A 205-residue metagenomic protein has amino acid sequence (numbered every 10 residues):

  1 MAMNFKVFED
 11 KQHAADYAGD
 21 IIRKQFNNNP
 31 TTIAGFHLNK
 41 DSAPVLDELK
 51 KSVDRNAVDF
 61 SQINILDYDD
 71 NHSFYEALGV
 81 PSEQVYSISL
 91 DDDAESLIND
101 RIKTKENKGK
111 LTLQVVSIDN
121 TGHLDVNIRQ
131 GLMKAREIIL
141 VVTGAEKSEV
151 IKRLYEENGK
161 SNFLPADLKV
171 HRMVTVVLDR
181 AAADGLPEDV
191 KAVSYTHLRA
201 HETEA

Functional and structural regions predicted by a protein language model:
M1-A34, D54: N-terminal glycine-/serine-/threonine-rich phosphate-binding loop
A2, A57-T112, R199: Ligand-binding beta-strand-loop-alpha-helix segment within the catalytic cores of soluble metabolic enzymes
G35-H37, D67, I88-S89, T112-D119 (+2 more regions): Short beta-strand segments
A43-N56: Glycine-rich loop at the start of a catalytic domain that most often binds anionic cofactors/ligands
K50-S52, L154-G159, K191-S194: Short, solvent-exposed amphipathic alpha-helical segments in soluble enzyme and RNA/protein-processing domains
S61-I65, V126-K134, S161-D184: Short, flexible loop segments at boundaries between secondary-structure elements
L111-M133: Class I SAM-dependent methyltransferase SAM-binding "motif I" and its flanking Rossmann-like core
H197-A205: Single conserved hydrophobic/aromatic residue that forms the stacking wall/gate of nucleotide- or nucleobase-binding
